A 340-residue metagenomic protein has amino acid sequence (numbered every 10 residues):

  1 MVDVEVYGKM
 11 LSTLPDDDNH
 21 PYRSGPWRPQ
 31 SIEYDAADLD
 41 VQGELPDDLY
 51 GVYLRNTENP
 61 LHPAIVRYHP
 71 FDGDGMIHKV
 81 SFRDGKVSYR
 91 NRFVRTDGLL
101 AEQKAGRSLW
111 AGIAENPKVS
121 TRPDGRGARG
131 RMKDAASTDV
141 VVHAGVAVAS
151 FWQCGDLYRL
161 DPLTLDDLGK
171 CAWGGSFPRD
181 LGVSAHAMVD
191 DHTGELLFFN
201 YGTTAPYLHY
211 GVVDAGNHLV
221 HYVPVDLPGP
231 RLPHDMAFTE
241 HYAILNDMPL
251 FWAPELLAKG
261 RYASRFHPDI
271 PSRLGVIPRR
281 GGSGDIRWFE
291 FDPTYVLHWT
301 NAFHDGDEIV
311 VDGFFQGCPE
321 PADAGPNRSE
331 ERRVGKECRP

Functional and structural regions predicted by a protein language model:
M1-R333: Beta-propeller domains
G335-P340: Short "domain-exit" segments at the C-terminal end of structured domains
